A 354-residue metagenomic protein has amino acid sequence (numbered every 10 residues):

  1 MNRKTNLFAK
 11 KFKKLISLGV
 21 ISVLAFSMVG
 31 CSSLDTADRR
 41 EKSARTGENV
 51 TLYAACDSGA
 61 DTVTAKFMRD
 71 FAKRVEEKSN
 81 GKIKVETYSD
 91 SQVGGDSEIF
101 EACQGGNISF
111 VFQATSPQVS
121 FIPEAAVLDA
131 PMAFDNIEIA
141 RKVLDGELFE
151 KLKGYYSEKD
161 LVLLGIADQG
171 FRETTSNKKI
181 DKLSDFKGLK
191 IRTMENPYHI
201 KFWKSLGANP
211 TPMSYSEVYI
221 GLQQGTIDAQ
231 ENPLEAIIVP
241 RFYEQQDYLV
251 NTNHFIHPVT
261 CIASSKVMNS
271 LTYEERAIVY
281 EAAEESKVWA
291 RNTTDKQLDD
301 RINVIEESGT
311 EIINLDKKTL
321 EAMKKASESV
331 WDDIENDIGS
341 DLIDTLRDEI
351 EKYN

Functional and structural regions predicted by a protein language model:
M1-T51, N354: Short, low-complexity disordered leader/linker segments with a strong preference for bacterial N-terminal type II
S32-E138, L148, S157-N354: N-terminal secretory/targeting leader peptides
K142-G154: Signature of the catalytic double-stranded beta-helix
